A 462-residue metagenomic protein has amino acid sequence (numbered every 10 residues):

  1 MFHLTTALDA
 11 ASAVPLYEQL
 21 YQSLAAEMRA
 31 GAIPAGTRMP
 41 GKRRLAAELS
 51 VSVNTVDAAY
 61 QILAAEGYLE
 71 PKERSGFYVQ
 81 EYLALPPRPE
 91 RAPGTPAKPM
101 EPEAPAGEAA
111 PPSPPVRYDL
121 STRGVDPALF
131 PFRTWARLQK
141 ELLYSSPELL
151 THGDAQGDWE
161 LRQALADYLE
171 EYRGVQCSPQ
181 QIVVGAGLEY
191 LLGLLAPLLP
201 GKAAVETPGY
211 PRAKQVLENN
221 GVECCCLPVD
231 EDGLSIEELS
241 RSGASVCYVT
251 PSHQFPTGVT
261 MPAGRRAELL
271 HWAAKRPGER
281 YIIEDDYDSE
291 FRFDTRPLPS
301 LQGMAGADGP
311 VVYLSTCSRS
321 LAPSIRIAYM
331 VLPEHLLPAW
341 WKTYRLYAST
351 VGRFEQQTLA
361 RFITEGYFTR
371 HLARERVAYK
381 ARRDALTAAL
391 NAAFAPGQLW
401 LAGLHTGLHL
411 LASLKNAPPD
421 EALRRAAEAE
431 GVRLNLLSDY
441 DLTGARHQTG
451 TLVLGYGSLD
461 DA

Functional and structural regions predicted by a protein language model:
M1-K140, P147-L150, H335-L336, R345-Q356 (+8 more regions): N-terminal basic, amphipathic alpha-helical segments
R74, W135, M304-W340: Active-site PLP attachment segment
V125, S252-Q254, R319: Short glycine-rich anion-binding loops that position phosphate/pyrophosphate groups of nucleotides and phosphorylated
Q139, S146-E279, E290, D294-D308 (+2 more regions): Conserved core of the PLP fold type I
T207-V216, A244, K342, E355-L359 (+1 more regions): A generic "structured core" feature
